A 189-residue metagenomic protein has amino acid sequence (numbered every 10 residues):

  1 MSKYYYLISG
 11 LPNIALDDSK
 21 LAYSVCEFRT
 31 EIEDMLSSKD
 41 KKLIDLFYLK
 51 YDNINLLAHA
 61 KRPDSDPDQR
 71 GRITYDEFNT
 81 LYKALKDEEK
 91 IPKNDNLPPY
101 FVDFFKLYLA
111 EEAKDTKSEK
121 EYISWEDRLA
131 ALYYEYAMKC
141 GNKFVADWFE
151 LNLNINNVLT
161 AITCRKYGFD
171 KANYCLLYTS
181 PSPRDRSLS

Functional and structural regions predicted by a protein language model:
M1, Y6-S9, A15-D18, A22 (+4 more regions): Short, charged/polar micro-motifs that form catalytic or ligand-binding hotspots
Y4, P12-K90: An N-terminal, globular interaction/scaffold subdomain
P63-D170: Internal, hydrophobic cores of structured domains that mediate oligomerization or house catalytic pockets within large
D170-L177: Short acidic alpha-helical/loop segments enriched in Asp/Glu that coordinate divalent cations
Y178-D185: Conserved small/polar residues in nucleotide/adenosyl-binding loops
